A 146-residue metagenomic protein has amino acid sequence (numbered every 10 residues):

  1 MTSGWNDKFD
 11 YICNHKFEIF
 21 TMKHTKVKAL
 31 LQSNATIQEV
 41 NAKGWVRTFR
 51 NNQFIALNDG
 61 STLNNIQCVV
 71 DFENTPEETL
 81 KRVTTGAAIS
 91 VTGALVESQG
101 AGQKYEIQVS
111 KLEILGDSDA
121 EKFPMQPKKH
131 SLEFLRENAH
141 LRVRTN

Functional and structural regions predicted by a protein language model:
Y11, E18-N146: Class II aminoacyl-tRNA synthetase catalytic cores and aaRS-like
